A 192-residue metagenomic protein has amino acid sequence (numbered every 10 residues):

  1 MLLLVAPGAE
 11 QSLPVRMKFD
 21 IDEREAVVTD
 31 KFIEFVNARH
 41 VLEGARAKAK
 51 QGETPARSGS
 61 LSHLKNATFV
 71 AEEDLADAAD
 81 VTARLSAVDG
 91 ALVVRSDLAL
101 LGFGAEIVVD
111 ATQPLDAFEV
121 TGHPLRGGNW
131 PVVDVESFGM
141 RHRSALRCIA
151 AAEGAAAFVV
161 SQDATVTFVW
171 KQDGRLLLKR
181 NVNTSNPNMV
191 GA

Functional and structural regions predicted by a protein language model:
M1-A192: Divalent-cation
